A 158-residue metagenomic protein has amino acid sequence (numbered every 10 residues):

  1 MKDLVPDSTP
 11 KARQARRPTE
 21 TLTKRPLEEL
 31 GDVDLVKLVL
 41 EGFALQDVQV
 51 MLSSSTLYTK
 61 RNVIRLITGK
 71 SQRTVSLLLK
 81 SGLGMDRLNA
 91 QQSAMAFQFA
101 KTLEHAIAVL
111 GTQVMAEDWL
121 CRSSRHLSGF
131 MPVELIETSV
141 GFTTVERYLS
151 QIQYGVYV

Functional and structural regions predicted by a protein language model:
M1-V158: Non-transmembrane "mature" sequence context
